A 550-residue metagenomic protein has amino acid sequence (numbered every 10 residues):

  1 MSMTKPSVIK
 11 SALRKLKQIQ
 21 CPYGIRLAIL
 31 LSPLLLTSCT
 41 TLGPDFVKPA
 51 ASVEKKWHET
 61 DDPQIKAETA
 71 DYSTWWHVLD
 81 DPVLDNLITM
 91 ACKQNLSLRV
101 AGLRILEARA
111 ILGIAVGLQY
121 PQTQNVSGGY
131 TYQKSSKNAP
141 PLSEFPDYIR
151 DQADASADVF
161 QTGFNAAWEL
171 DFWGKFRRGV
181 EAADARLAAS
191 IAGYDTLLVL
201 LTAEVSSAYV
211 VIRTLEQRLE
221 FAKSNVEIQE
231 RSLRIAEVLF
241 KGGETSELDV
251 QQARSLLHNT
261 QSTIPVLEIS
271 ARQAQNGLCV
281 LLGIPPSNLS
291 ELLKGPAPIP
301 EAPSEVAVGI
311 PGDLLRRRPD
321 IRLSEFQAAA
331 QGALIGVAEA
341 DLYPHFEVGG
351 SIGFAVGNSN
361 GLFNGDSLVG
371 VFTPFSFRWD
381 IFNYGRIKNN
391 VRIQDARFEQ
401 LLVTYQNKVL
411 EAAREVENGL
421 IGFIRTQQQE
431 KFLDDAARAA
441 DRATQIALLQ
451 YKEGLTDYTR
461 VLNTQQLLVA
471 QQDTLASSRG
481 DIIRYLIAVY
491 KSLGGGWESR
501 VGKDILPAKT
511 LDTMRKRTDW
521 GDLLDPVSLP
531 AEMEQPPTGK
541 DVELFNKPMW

Functional and structural regions predicted by a protein language model:
S2-L16, C21-K93, P141-I149, A153 (+6 more regions): Terminal intrinsically disordered/low-complexity segments used for targeting and assembly
D45, P49, T74, P82 (+9 more regions): Small/polar-residue-enriched beta-strand and adjacent coil segments characteristic of outer-membrane beta-barrel
Q94-N95, G242, E453: Charged, alpha-helical scaffolding/interaction elements associated with membrane systems
V100-A115, L197, L201-S224, I228-V238 (+6 more regions): Amphipathic alpha-helical coiled-coil segments
G113-V116, K134-K137, S262-P265, S287: Secretory-pathway/luminal and periplasmic proteins that interact with or process carbohydrate-rich
T196, A297-P298, S367, T474: Coil residues (strongly favoring Ser/Thr
G242-T245, T263-V266, I284: Amphipathic alpha-helical interface segments used for oligomerization, scaffolding, and membrane association
